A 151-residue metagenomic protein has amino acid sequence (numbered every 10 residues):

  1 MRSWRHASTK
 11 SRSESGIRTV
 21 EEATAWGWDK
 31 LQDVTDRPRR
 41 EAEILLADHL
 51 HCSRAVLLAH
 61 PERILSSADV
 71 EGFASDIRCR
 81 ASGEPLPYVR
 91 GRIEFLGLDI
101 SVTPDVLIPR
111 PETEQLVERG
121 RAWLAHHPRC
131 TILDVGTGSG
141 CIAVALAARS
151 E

Functional and structural regions predicted by a protein language model:
R2-V56, L65: Non-catalytic accessory regions of SAM-dependent methyltransferases
T24, A42-E43, F73, L86 (+2 more regions): A general structural signal for well-ordered alpha-helical segments in protein cores
W28-Q32, R78, A125: A general structural signal for alpha-helical elements within enzymatic catalytic domains
I44-A122: Conserved AdoMet
P111-E151: Conserved SAM/SAH cofactor-binding pocket of Class I
